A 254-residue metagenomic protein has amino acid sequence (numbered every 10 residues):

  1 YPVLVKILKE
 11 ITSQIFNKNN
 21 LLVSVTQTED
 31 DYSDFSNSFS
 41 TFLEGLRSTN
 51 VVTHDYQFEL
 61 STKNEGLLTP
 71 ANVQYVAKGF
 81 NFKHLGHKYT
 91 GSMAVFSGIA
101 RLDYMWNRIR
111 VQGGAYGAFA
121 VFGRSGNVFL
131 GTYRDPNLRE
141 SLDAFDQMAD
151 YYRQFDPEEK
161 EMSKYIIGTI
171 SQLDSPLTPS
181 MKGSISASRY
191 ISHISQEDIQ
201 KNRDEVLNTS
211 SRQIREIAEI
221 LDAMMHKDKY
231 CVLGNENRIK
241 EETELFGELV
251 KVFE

Functional and structural regions predicted by a protein language model:
Y1, K9, K18-Q27, Y75-V95 (+3 more regions): M16 family metallopeptidases and their MPP-like homologs
T12-I15, L67-L68, A120-F122, L221-D222: Replace "in large, NTP-powered and nucleic-acid-processing enzymes" with "in large, NTP-powered factors and other
S13, N20, S24-Y32, S36-V111 (+1 more regions): His/Glu-based metal-binding/catalytic segments typifying zinc-dependent metallopeptidases
D30-F35, G86-H87, L138-E140, N237-E244: Short, surface-exposed beta-strand/loop "edge" segments at domain boundaries and coil↔beta transitions
F35-L43, D143-M148, L245-G247: Short amphipathic alpha-helices in soluble, non-transmembrane regions that often serve as interface/regulatory elements
T41, Q147-Q154, E216, I220: A generic structural signal for well-ordered alpha-helical segments enriched in polar/charged residues
N208-E254: In a subset of proteins, long, contiguous C-terminal domains/tails are tracked
